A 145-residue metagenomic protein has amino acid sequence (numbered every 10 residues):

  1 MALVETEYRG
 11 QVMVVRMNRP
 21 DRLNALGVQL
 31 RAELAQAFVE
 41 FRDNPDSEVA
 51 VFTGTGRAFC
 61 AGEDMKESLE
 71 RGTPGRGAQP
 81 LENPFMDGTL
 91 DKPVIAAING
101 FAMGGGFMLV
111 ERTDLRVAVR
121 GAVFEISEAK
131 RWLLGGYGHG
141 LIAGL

Functional and structural regions predicted by a protein language model:
M1-T55: Conserved CoA-thioester-binding segment of acyl-CoA-metabolizing enzymes
V15, F52, D64, L109-E111: Hydrophobic/aromatic residues within transmembrane alpha-helices of multi-pass small-molecule transporters
N18, E63, N99, G121-A122: Histidine-centered beta-alpha loop that forms part of the nucleotide-sugar donor binding/catalytic region in diverse
L23, G27, N99, G106: Glycine-rich acyl-CoA binding loop
R31-A35, V39-D43, M65-N99, G138-L141 (+1 more regions): An acidic, glycine-rich surface segment that forms the CoA-thioester-binding/catalytic face of crotonase-fold enzymes
T55-F59, M65-E67: Short active-site-proximal "capping" loops at secondary-structure junctions
N83-D91, A97, M103-L145: CoA-thioester-processing core
